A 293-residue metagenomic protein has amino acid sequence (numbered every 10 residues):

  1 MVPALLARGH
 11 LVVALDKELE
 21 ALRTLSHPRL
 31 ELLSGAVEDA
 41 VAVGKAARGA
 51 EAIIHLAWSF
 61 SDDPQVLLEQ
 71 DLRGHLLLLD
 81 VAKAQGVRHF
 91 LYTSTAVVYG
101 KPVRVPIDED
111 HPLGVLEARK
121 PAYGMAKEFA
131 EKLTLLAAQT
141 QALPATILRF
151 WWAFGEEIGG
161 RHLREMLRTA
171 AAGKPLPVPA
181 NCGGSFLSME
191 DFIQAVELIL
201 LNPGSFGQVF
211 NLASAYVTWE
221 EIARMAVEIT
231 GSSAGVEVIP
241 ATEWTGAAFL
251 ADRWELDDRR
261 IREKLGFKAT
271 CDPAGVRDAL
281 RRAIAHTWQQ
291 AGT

Functional and structural regions predicted by a protein language model:
A21, E220-R224, E243-A269: Conserved C-terminal active-site "lid" loop/helix of NAD(P)H-dependent oxidoreductases that clamps the redox cofactor
T24, S34-R73: NAD(P)H-binding glycine-rich loop region in Rossmannoid oxidoreductase-like domains and their noncatalytic homologs
L77-A122: Conserved Rossmann-fold NAD(P)-dependent oxidoreductase catalytic core, especially the SDR/UDP-sugar
A118-A145: Active-site Tyr-X1-5-Lys
E128, L143, F154-R164, I199-F210: Glycine/proline-rich active-site loop of Rossmann-fold NAD(P)-dependent oxidoreductases
L135-G184, D191, A226: NAD(P)-dependent short-chain dehydrogenase/reductase
A172, A195-L198, N202-G246, W288-G292: Mid/C-terminal beta-alpha module of Rossmann-like enzyme folds, strongest in SDR-family dehydrogenases/epimerases
D272-T293: Amphipathic terminal alpha-helices
